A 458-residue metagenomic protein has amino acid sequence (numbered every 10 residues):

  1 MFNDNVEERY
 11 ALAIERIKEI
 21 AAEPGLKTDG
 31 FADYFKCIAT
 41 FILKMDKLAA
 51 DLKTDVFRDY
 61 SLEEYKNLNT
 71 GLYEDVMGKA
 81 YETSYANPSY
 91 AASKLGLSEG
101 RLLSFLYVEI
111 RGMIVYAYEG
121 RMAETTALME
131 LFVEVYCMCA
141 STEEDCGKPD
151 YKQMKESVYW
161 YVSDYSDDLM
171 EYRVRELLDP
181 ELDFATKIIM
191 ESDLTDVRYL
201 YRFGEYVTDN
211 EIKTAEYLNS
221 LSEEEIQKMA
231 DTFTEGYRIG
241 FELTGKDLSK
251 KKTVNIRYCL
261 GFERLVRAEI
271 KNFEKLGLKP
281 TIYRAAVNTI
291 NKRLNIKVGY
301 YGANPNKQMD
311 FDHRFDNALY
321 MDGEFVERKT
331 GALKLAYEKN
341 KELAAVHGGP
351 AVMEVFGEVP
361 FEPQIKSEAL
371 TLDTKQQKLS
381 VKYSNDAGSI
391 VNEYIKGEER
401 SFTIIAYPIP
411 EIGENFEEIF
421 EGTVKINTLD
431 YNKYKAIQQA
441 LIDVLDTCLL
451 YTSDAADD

Functional and structural regions predicted by a protein language model:
F2-L265, P280-G331: Long, compositionally biased, glycine/small-hydrophobic-enriched stretches that function as flexible linkers, tethers
I239-F241, R264-A268, T330-E342, N385-V391 (+1 more regions): Short alpha-helical segments and helix-capping/turn motifs at coil-helix boundaries
A268-E269, K292-K297, P363-A369, E414-I419: Short acidic, glycine/serine/threonine-rich loops at helix termini
K271-Y283, K375-K382, E398-S401: Structural alpha-beta junctions
Y337-G388: Hydrophobic alpha-helical hairpins/lids featuring a short glycine-rich hinge
R400-S401, A406-E418: Extended, domain-scale alpha-helical bundle/helix-rich regions
N427-V444: Alpha/propeptide regions of enzymes that mature by internal proteolysis
Y451-D458: Conserved small/polar residues in nucleotide/adenosyl-binding loops
